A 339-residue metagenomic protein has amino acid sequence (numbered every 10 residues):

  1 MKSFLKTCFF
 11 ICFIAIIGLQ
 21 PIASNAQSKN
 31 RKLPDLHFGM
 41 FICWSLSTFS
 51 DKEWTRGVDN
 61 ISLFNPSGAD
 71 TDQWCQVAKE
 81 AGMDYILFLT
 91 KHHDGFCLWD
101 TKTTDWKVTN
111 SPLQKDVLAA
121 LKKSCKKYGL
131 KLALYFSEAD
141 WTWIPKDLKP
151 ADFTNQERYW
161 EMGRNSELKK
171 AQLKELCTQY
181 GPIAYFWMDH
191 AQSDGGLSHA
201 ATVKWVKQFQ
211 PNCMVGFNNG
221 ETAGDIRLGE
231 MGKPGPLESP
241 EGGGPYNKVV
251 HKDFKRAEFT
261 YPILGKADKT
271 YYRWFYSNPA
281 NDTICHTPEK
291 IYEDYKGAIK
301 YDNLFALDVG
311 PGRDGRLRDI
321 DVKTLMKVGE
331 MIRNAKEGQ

Functional and structural regions predicted by a protein language model:
M1-S28: Bacterial Sec-dependent N-terminal signal peptides
A26-Q339: Mature catalytic domains of secreted/periplasmic carbohydrate-active enzymes
